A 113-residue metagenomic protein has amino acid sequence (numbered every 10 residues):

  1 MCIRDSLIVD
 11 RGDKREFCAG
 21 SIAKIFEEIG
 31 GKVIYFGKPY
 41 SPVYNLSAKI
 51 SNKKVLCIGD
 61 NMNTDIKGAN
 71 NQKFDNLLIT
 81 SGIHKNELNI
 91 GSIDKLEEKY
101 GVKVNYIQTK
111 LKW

Functional and structural regions predicted by a protein language model:
R4-W113: Asp-based, Mg2+/Mn2+-dependent phosphohydrolase catalytic module
